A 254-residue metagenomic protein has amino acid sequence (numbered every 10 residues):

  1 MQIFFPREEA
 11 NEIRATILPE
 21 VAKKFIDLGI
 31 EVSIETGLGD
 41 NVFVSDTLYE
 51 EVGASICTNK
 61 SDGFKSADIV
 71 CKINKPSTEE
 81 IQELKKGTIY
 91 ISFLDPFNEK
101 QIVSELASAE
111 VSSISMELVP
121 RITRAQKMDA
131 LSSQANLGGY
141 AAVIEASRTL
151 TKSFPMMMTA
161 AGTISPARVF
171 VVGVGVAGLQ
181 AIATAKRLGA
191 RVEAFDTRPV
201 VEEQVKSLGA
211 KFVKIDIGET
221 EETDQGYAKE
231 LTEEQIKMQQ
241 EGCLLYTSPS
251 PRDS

Functional and structural regions predicted by a protein language model:
M1-E105, A109: An N-terminal-biased, well-structured beta-alpha scaffold segment characteristic of Rossmann-like dinucleotide-binding
Q2, E8, I81-A167: Glycine/serine-rich phosphate-binding loop and adjoining beta1-alpha1 elements at the start of nucleotide-handling
E12-D27, S33-I34, T159-Q239: Glycine-rich phosphate/diphosphate-binding loop of Rossmann-like nucleotide-binding domains
D27-E31, A54-S55, K72, S108-S112 (+5 more regions): Generic secondary-structure signature for well-ordered alpha-helical cores
T36, K60, F93-L94, M116-E117 (+2 more regions): Short beta->alpha connector loops at strand-helix junctions that form conserved, small/polar/Pro-enriched
S55-G63, P76, D224-L245: A structured beta-alpha segment of the ubiquitous adenosine-cofactor-binding alpha/beta core
K75, L137, G175-V176: Residue-level detector of alpha-helix initiation sites
Y246-D253: Conserved small/polar residues in nucleotide/adenosyl-binding loops
